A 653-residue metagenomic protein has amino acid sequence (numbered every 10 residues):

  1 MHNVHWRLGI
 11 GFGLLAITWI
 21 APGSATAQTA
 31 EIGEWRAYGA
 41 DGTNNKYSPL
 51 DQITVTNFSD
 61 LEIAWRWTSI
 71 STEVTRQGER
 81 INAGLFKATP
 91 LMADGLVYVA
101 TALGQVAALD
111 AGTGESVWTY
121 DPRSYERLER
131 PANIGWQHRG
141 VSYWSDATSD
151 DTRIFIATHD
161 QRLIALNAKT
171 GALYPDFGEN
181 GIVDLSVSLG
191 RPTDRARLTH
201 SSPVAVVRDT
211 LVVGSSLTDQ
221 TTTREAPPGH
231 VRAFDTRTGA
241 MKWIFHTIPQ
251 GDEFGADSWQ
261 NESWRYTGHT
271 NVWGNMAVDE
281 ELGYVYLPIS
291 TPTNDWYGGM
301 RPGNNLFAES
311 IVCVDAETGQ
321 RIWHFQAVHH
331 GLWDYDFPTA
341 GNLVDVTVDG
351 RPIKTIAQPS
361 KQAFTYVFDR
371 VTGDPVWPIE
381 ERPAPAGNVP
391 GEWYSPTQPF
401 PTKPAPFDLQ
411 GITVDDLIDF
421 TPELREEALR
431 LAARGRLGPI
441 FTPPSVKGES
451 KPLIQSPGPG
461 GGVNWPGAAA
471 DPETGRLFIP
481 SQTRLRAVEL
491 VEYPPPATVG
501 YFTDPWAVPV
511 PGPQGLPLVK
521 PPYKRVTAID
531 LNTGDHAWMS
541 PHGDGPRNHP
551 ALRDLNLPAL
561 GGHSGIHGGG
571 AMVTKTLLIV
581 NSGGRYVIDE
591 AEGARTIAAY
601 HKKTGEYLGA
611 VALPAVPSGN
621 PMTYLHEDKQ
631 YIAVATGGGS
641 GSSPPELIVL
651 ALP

Functional and structural regions predicted by a protein language model:
Q28-V74, T89-M92, T527: Mature N-terminal segment immediately following signal peptide/propeptide cleavage in secreted/periplasmic
W35-G39, N82-Q105, N133-R162, A196-T223 (+12 more regions): Repeat-blade elements of multi-bladed beta-propeller folds
D51-A64, S69, T101-S124, G303 (+2 more regions): Beta-propeller domains
A64, E115-T119, Y174-P175, D184 (+5 more regions): A structural motif specific to WD40 beta-propellers
W67-T89, T119-D150, E179-A205, H246-N275 (+9 more regions): Extracytoplasmic beta-rich repeat domains
L166, T170-G171, P227-A240, N304-G319 (+4 more regions): Beta-propeller blade signature
I289, D345, G515-T527, L531-D535 (+3 more regions): Loop/turn-rich, solvent-exposed surfaces of beta-rich toroidal or solenoidal domains
A340-V389, G638, L652: Phosphate/diphosphate-binding loops
